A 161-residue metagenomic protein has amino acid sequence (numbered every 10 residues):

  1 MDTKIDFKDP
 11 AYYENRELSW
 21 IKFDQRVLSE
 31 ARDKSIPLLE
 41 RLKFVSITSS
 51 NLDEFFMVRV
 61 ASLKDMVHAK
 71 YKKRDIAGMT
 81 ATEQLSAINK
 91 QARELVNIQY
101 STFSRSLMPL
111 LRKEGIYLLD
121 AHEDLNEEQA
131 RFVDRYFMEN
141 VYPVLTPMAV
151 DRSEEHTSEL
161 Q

Functional and structural regions predicted by a protein language model:
D2-K8: N- or domain-start disorder-to-order transition segments that initiate the globular core
D9-L52: N-terminal-proximal low-complexity accessory segments that begin disordered and transition into the first
R16-W20, E40, T48, A77-Q84 (+2 more regions): Secondary-structure capping and boundary motifs in well-ordered enzyme cores
R26, S46-S50, E54, V58 (+3 more regions): Short, residue-level hotspots on alpha-helical faces of the histone-fold and other alpha-helical interaction modules
R32-S35, V45-A121, N126: Extended, charge-enriched "interface" segments that sit outside catalytic cores
D33, T146-E154: Active-site phosphate-binding and catalytic loops of NTP-dependent enzymes
I116-E139, P143, P147-M148: Extended, charged alpha-helical coiled-coil/arm scaffolds that mediate oligomerization and mechanical coupling in large
S153-Q161: Residue-level detector of conserved catalytic or cofactor/ligand-binding positions in enzyme active sites
